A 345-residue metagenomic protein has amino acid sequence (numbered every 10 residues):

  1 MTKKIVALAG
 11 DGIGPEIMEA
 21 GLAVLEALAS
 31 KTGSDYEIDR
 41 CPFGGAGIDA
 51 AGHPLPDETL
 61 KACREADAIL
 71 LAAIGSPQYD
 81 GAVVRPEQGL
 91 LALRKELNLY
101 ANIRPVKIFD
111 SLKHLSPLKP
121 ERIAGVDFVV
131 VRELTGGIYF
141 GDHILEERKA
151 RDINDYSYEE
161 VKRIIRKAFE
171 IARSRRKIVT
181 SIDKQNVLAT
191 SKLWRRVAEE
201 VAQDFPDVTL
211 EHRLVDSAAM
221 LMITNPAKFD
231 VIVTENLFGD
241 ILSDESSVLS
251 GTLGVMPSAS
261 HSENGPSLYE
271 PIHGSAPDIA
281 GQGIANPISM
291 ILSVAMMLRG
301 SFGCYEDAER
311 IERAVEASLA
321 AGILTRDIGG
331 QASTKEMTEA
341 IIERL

Functional and structural regions predicted by a protein language model:
V6-A23, A27-L28, E147-D216, K228: Glycine-rich phosphate/diphosphate-binding loop of Rossmann-like nucleotide-binding domains
D11-G14, D67, V131, A168 (+5 more regions): Buried hydrophobic positions in well-ordered alpha/beta secondary-structure cores of metabolic enzymes
G21, L25, A198, M290-S301 (+1 more regions): Buried hydrophobic packing segments
G33-D39, R175-D183, F205-R213, G303-R310 (+1 more regions): Flexible, glycine/charged-enriched surface loops at secondary-structure junctions
G33-D57, M222: N-terminal beta-loop-helix "entrance" segment that forms/cooperates in small-molecule cofactor or anionic ligand
G45-I48, H114, M222-I323: Glycine-rich phosphate/nucleotide-binding loop
D49-N154, L237: N-terminal glycine-rich phosphate/adenylate-binding segment common to multiple enzyme folds
S111, R213-M220: Short acidic loop-to-helix transition motifs that present clustered carboxylates
